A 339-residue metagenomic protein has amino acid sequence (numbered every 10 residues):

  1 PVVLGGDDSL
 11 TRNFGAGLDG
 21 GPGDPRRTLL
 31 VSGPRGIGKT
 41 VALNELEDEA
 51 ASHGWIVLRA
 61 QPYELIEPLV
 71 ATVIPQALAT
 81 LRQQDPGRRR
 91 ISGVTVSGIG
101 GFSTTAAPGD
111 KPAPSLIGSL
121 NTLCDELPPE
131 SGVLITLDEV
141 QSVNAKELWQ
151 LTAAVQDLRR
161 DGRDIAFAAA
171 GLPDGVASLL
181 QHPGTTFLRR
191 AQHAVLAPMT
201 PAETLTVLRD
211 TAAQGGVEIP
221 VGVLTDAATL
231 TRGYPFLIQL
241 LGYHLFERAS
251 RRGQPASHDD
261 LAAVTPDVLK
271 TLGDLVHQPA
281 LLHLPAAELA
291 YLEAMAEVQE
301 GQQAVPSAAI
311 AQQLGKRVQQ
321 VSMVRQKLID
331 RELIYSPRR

Functional and structural regions predicted by a protein language model:
P1-R27, V73-Q76, Q83, S92 (+1 more regions): A short, basic N-terminal segment
G20, V176-T229, L241, S250-P255: Helix-loop-helix "sensor" segment of P-loop NTPases
P25-E45: Walker A/P-loop nucleotide-binding motif
S52, I56-V57, E64-G101: Conserved NTP-binding/hydrolysis module of P-loop NTPases
A107-P173, Q181-G184: Conserved Walker B catalytic segment
K146, L314-D330: Short amphipathic alpha-helical interaction segments
G233, Q239-V318, P337: Winged-helix-like regulatory helical subdomains adjacent to P-loop NTPase cores
I329-R339: A short, conserved structural fragment
